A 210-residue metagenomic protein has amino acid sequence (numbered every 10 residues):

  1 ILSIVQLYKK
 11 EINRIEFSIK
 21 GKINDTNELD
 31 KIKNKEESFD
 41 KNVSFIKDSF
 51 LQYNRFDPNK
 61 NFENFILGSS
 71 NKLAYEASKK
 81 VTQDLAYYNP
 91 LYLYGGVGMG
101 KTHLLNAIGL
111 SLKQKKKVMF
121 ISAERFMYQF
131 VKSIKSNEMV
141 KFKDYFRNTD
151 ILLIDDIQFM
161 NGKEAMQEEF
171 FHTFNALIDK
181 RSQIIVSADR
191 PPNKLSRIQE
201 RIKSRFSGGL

Functional and structural regions predicted by a protein language model:
I1-M119, M127, Q183, D189: Intrinsically disordered, low-complexity basic tails and flexible linkers associated with large NTP-driven
I4, A107, Q129, E169-A176 (+1 more regions): Alpha-helical scaffold elements adjacent to nucleotide-binding pockets in ATP/GTP-utilizing enzyme cores
A86-Y88, Q114-K115, F146-T149, I178-S182 (+1 more regions): Short loop/turn elements that form and flank the Walker-type P-loop nucleotide-binding site in RecA-like NTPase cores
K116-I151, N161-E164: Short glycine-rich substrate-engagement loop in P-loop NTPases that contacts/grips substrate
V131-K135, R190-G208: Short regulatory helix/loop adjacent to the ATP-binding pocket of P-loop NTPases
I154-D155: Hydrophobic residues in beta-strands of the RecA-like P-loop NTPase core, especially within AAA+ ATPase
Q158-F171, L195-I198: Conserved ATPase-coupling elements of RecA-like P-loop NTPase cores
H172, L177-Q199: Sensor-1/coupling segment of RecA-like P-loop NTPase cores
